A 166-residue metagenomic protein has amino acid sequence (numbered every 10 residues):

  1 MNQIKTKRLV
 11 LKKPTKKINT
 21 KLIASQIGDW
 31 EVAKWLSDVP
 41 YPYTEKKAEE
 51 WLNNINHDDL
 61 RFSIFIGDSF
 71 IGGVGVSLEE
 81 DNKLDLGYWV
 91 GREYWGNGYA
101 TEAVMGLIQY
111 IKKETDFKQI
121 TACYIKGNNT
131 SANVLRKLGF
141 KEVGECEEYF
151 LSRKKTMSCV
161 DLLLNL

Functional and structural regions predicted by a protein language model:
M1-W30, R61-L166: Acyl-donor (CoA/ACP) binding surface of acyl/acetyltransferases
E31-L52: Conserved GNAT-fold acetyl-CoA-binding loop/helix
N53-D58: Short loop/turn motifs at secondary-structure junctions and domain boundaries
